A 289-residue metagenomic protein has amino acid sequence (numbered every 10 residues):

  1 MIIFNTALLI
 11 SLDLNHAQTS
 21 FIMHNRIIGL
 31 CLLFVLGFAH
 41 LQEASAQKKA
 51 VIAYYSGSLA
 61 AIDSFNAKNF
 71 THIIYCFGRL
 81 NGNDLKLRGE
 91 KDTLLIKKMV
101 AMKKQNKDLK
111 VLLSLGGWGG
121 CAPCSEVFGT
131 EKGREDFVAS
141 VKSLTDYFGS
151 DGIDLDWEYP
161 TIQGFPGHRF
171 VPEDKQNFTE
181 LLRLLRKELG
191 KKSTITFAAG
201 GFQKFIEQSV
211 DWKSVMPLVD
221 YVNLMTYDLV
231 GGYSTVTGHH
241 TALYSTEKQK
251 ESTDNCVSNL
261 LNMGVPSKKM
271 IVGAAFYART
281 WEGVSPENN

Functional and structural regions predicted by a protein language model:
M1-Q47: Bacterial Sec-dependent N-terminal signal peptides
Q47-T145, T237: Glycan-recognition patch characteristic of GH18 chitinases/ENGases and related GlcNAc/peptidoglycan-binding proteins
I52, N81-L94, A139, P160-N289: Substrate-binding surface in catalytic domains of secreted glycosidases
K68, F148, P217: Structured loop/turn residues at beta-strand edges in well-structured enzyme cores
T71, D151, D220: Receiver (REC) domain switch/active-site residues of two-component response regulators
I73, L113, L155, V222 (+1 more regions): Conserved, mostly hydrophobic/aromatic
V111-S114, G152-W157, I195-A198: Short beta-strand segments at enzyme active-site cores
